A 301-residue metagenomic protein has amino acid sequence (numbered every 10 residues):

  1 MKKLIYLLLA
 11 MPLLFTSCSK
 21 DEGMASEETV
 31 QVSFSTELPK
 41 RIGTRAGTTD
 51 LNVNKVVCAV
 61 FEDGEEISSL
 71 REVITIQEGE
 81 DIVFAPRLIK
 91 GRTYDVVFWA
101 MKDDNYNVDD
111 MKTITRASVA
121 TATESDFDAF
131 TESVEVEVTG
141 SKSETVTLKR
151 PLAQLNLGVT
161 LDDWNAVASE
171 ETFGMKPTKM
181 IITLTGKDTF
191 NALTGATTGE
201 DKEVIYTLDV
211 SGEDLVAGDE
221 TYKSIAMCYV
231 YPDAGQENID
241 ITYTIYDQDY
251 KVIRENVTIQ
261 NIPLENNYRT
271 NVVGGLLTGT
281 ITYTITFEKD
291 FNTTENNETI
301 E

Functional and structural regions predicted by a protein language model:
M1-T16: Sec-dependent bacterial lipoprotein signal peptides
C18-E301: Extracytoplasmic cysteine-anchoring/structural motifs
